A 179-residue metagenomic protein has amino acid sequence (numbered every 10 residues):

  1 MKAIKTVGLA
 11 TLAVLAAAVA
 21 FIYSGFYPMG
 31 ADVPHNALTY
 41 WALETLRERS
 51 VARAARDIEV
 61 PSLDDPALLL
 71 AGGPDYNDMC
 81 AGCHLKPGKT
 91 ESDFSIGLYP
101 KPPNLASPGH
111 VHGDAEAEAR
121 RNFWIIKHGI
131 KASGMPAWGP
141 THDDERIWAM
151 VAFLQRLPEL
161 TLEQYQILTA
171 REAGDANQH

Functional and structural regions predicted by a protein language model:
K2-L70, F94-S95, D114-A119, W138-F153 (+1 more regions): Periplasmic c-type cytochrome electron-transfer domains
P66-K89, N122, H179: Sequence/structural segment immediately N-terminal to covalent heme-attachment motifs in c-type and related
N77, A81, K127-K131, A152-E159: Sec-exported extracytoplasmic/periplasmic mature domains
C83-T90, K127, W138-P140, Q155: Detector for the c-type heme attachment site
S92-G97, Y165: Short cysteine/histidine-rich zinc-coordinating motifs and their immediately flanking basic loops
P100-P102, E145: Extracytoplasmic
S107-K127, G134: Glycine-rich active-site/cofactor-binding loop and its immediate structural neighborhood
L162-A173: Short, flexible loop/turn segments with low-complexity composition
